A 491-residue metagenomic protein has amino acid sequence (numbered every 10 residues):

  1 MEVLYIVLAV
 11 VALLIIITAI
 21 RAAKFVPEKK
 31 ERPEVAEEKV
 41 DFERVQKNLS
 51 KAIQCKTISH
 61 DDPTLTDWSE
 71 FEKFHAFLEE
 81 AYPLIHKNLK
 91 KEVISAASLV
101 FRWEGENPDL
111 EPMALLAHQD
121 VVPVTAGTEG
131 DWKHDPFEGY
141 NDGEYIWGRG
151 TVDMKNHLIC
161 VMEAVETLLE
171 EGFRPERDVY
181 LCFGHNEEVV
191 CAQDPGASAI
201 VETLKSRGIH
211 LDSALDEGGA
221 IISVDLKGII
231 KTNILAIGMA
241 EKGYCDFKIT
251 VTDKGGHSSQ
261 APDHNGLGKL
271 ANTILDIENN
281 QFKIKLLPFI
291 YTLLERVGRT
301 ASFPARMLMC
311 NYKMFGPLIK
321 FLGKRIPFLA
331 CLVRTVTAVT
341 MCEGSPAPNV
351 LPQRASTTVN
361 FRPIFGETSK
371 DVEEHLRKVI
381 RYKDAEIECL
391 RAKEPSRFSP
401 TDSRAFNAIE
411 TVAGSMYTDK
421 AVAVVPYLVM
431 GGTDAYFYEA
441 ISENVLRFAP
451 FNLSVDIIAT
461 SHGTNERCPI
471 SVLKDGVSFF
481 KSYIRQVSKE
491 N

Functional and structural regions predicted by a protein language model:
Y5-R149, E170-P175: Acidic/His- and Gly-rich active-site-bordering loop/insert found across diverse amide/peptide-bond hydrolases
A96, H134, E176, I209-H210 (+4 more regions): Short, solvent-exposed loop/turn segments at the edges of secondary structure
R102, P108-D109, I222-S223, K283-P346 (+5 more regions): An extended, acidic, His-containing surface patch that forms the Zn2+-binding/catalytic region of metallohydrolases
Q119-D120, I277-Q281, R377-A385: A common structural junction motif
Y145, T151-A236: Acidic/histidine-rich catalytic neighborhood of metal-dependent amide-processing enzymes
D194-E202, S259-K283: A short core secondary-structure module
G238-A240, A261-D263, A330, P346-P352: Short, solvent-exposed beta-strand/turn "edge" segments of beta-rich domains on protein surfaces
